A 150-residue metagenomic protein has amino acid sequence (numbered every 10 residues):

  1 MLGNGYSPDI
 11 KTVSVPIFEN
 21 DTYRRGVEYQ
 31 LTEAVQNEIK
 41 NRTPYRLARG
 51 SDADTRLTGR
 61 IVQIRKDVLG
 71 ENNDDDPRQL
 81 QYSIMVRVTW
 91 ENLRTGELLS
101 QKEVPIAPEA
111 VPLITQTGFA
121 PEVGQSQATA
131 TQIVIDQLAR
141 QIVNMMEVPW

Functional and structural regions predicted by a protein language model:
M1-N37, R42-D52, I114, I135 (+1 more regions): A structural "domain/chain start" motif
E19-R25, P121-T131: Second-shell loop/turn segments in exported
R42-Y45, R56-S126, D136, R140: Surface-exposed short loop/turn segments
